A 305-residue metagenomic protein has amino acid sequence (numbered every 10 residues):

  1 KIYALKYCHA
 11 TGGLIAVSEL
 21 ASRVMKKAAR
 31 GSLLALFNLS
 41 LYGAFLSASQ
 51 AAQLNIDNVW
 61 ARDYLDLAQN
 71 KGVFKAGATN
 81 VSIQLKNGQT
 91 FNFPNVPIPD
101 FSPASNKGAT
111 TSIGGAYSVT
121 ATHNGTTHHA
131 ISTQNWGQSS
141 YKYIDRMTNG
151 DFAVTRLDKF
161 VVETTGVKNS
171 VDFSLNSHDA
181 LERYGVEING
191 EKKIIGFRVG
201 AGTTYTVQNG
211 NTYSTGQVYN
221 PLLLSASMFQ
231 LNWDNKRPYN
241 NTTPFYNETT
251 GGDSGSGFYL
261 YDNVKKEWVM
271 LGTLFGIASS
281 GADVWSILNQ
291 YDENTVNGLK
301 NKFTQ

Functional and structural regions predicted by a protein language model:
K1-Y42: Bacterial Sec-dependent N-terminal signal peptides
Y7, V199, Y259-N263: A generic structural motif
Y7-T11, S112-G114, D145-D151, N232-D234: Short, ordered beta-strand-loop transition motifs
F45-A51: Sec/Tat signal peptide C-region and signal peptidase I cleavage site
A52-K86, D100, G108-H123, G216-Q305: C-terminal subregion of chymotrypsin/trypsin-like serine protease catalytic domains
F91: A conserved mid-domain beta-alpha-beta active-site/ligand-binding segment of alpha/beta enzyme cores
I113-G115, V119-G150, F160-E163: Catalytic-histidine neighborhood of serine endopeptidases, predominantly the chymotrypsin-like S1/PA family
F152-G252, G276, A282, S286: Chymotrypsin/trypsin-fold serine protease catalytic domain
